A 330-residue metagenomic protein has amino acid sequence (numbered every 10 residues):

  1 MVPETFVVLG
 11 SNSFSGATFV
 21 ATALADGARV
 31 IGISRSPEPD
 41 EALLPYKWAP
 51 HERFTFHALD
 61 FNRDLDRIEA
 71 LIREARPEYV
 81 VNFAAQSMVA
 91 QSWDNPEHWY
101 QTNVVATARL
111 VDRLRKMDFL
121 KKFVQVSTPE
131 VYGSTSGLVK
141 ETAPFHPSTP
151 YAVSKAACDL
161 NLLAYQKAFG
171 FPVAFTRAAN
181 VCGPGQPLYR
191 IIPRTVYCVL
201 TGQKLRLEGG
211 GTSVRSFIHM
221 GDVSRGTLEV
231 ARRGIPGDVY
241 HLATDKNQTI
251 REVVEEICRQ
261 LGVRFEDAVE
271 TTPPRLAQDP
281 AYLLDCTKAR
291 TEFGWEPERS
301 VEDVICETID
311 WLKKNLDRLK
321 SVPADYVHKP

Functional and structural regions predicted by a protein language model:
M1-V181, N315, K329: N-terminal Rossmann-like NAD(P)+-binding domain of SDR-like oxidoreductases, especially those catalyzing
F14, Y165, C182, F217-H219 (+1 more regions): Conserved hydrophobic/aromatic "anchor" residues that stabilize well-ordered secondary structure elements
A25, G32, V199-P330: C-terminal substrate-binding subdomain of Rossmann-fold SDR/epimerase-dehydratase oxidoreductases
L65-D66, E78, A90, E97 (+8 more regions): Residues in well-ordered alpha-helical elements
R67-A75, R113, C198, G226 (+2 more regions): CheY-like receiver
P96, T176, L188-Y189, G234: Active-site loop immediately N-terminal to the catalytic Tyr-X3-Lys motif of short-chain dehydrogenase/reductase
A157-N161, Y165, T195, V253 (+1 more regions): Hydrophobic alpha-helix immediately C-terminal to the catalytic Tyr-X-X-X-Lys motif of short-chain
